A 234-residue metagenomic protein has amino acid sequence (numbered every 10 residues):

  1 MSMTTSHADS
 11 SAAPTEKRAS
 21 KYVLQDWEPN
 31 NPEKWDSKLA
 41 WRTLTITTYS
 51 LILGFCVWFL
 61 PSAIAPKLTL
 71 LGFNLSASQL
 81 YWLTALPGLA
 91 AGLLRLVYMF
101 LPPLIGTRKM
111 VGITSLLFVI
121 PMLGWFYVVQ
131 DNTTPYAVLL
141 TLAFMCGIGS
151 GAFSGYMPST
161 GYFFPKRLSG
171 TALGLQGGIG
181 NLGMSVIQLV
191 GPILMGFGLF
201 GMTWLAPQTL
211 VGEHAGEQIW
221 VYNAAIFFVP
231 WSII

Functional and structural regions predicted by a protein language model:
S2-C56: Cytosolic juxtamembrane N-terminal segment immediately preceding the first transmembrane helix of multi-pass
R42-F73, I187-G191: Extracytoplasmic
W82-F100: Central cavity-lining transmembrane alpha-helices of secondary-active solute carriers, predominantly the Major
L116-N132: C-terminal ends and interior cores of transmembrane alpha-helices in multi-pass membrane transporters/permeases
P135-G151: Hydrophobic core of transmembrane alpha-helices in multi-pass small-molecule transporters, especially MFS/SLC-type
S150, G170-G196: Glycine-rich segments within core transmembrane alpha-helices of 12-TM secondary carriers
G151-P165: Intracellular juxtamembrane helix-capping segments at the cytosolic ends of symmetry-related transmembrane helices
T209-L210, Q218-I234: Symmetry-related core transmembrane helices of the 12-TM Major Facilitator Superfamily/SLC fold
